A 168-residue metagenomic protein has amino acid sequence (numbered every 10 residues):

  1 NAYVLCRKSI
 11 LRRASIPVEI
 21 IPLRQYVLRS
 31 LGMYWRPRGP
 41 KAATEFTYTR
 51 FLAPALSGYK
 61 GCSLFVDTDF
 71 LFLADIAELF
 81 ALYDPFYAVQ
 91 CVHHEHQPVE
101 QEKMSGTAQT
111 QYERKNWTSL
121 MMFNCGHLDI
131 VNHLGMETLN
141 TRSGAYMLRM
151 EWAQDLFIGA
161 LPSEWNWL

Functional and structural regions predicted by a protein language model:
N1-T49, L56-Y59: N-terminal anchoring/stem segment of glycosyltransferases
R24, R29, K115-L168: Catalytic core and acceptor-binding pocket of nucleotide-sugar-dependent glycosyltransferases
R38-A42, S105-T110: Short, P/G- and charge-enriched loop/turn segments at secondary-structure junctions
E45-T47, Y112-K115: A short catalytic or substrate-binding loop motif that flags glycine-/basic-rich loops and adjacent residues that bind
A55, F80-Y83, T110-E113, L148-A153 (+1 more regions): A general structural signal for short secondary-structure junctions and capping/turn motifs
C62-S63: Short aromatic/hydrophobic "clamp" motif used to bind/position activated sugar donors
D67-L71: The conserved acidic donor/metal-binding loop of glycosyltransferases
F72-T107: Conserved donor-nucleotide/metal-binding helix-loop-beta segment in metal-dependent transferases, i.e., the alpha-helix
